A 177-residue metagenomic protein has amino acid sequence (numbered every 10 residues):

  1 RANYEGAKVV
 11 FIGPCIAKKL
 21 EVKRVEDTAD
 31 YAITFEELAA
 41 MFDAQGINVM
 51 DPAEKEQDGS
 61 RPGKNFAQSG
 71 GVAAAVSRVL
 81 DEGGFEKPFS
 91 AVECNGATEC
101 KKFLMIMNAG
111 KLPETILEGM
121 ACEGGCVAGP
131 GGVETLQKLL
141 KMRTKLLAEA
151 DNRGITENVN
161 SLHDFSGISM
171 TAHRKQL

Functional and structural regions predicted by a protein language model:
R1-L177: Iron-sulfur-associated redox domains of electron-transfer enzymes in respiratory and anaerobic energy metabolism
